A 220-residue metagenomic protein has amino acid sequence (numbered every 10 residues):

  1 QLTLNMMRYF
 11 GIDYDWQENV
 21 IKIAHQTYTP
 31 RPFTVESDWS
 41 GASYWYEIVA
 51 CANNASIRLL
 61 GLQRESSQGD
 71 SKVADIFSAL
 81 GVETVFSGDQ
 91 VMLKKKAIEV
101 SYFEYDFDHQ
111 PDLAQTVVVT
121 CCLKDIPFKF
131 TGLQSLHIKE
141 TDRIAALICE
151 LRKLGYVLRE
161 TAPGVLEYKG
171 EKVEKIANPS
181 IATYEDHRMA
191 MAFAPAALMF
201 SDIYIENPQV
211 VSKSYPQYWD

Functional and structural regions predicted by a protein language model:
Q1-D220: Short, structured segments at the rim of ligand-binding sites
